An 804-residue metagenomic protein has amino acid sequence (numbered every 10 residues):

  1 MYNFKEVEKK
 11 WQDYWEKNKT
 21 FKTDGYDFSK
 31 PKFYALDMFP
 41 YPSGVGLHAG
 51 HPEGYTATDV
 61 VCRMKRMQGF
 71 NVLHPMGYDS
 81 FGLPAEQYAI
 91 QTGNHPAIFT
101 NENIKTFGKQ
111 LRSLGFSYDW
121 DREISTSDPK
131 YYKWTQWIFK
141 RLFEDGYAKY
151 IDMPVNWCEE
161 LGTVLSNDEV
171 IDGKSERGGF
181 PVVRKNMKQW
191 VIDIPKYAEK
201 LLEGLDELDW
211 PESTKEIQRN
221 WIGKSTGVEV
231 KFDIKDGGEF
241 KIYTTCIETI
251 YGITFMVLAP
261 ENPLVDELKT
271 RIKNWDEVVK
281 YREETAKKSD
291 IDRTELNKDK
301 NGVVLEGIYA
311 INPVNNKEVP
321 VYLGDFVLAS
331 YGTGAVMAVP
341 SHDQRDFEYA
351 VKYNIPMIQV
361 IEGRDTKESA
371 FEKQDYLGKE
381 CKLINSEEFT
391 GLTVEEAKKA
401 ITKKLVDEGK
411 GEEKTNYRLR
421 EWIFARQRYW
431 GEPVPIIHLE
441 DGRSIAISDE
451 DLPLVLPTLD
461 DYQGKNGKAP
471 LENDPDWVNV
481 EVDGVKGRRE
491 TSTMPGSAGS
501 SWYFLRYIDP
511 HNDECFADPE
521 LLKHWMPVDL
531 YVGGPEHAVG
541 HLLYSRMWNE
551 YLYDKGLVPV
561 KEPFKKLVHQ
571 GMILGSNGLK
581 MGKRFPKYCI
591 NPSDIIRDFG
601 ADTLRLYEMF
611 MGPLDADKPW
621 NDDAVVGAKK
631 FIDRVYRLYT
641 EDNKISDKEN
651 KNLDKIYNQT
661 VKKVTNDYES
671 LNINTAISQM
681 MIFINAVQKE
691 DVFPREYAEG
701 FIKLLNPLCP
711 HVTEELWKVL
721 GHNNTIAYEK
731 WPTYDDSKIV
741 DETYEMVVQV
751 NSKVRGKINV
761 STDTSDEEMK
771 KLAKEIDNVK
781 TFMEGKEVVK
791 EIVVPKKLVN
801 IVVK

Functional and structural regions predicted by a protein language model:
M1-L36, R66-P75, I98-G108, W210 (+2 more regions): Conserved oxyanion/phosphate-binding beta-strand-loop segments in alpha/beta enzyme cores
Y2-Q12, A49, T135-E362, Q463-V478 (+5 more regions): NTP-handling and nucleic-acid-processing catalytic cores
K10, Y14-N18, Q91-I247, A335-D451 (+8 more regions): Residue patterns forming the tRNA-binding/recognition surfaces of aminoacyl-tRNA synthetases and related DALR
D24-P96, T100, E123-I138, T244-T245 (+2 more regions): N-terminal catalytic cores of NTP/NDP-binding nucleotidyl/phosphoryl-transfer enzymes
M38-L47, D119-I124, L328-V336, L383-E387 (+9 more regions): Glycine- and acidic
D79, E144-C158, G332, E413-G442 (+4 more regions): Helix-rich, typically C-terminal accessory recognition domains appended to large enzymatic cores
F240-N262, W422, R428-W430, V434 (+4 more regions): Conserved phosphate/anionic-ligand binding catalytic regions in large, soluble enzymes, centered on
I308-V314, E318-Y331, V360, E472-A616: Alpha-helical recognition segments enriched in aromatics with Gly/Pro capping that present substrate-recognition
